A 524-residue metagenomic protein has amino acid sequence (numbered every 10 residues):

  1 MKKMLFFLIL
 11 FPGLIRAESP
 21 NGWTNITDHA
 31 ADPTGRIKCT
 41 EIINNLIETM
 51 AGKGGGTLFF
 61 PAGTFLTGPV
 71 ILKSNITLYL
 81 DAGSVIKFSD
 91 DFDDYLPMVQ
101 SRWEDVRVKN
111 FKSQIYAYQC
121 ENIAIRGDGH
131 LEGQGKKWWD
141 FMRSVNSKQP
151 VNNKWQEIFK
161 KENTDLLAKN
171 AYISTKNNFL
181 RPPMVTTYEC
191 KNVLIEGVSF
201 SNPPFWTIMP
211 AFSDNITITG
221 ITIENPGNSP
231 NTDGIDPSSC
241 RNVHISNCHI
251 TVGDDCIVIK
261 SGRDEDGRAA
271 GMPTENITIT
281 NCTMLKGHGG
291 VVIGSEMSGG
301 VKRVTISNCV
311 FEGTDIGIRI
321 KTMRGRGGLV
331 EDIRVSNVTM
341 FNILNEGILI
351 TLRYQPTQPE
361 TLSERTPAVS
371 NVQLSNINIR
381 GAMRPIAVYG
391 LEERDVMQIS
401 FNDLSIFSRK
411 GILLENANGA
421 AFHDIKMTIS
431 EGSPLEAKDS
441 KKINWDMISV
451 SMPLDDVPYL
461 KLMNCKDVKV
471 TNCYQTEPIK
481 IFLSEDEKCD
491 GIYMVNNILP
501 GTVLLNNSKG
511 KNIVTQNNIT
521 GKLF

Functional and structural regions predicted by a protein language model:
M1-M4: Positively charged n-region of N-terminal signal peptides that target proteins for export
L8-L10, R16-F524: Extracellular/periplasmic carbohydrate-active domains that bind, remodel, or depolymerize complex polysaccharides
